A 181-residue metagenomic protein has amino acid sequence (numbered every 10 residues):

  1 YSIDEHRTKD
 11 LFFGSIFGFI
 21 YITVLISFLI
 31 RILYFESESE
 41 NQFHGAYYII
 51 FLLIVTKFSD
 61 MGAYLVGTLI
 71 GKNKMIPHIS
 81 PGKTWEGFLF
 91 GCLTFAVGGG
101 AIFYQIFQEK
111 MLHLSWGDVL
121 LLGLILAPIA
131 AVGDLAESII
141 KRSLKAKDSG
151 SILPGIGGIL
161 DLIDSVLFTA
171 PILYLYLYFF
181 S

Functional and structural regions predicted by a protein language model:
Y1-I125: Membrane-embedded alpha-helical bundles of polytopic integral membrane proteins
Y1-I3, V166-I172: C-terminal halves and exits of single transmembrane alpha-helices
T56-K72, I76-P77, W85-E86, P128-T169: Acidic (Asp/Glu-rich) catalytic motifs at the cytosolic membrane interface
Y174-S181: Juxtamembrane boundary at the C-terminal end of a transmembrane helix
